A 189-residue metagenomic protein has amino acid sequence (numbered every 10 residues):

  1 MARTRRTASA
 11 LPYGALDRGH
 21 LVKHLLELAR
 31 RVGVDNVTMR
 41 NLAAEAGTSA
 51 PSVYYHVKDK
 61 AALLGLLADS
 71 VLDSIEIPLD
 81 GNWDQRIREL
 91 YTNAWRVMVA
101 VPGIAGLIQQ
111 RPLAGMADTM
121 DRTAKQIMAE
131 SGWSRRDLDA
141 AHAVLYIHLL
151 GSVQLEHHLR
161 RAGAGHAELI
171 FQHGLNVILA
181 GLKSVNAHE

Functional and structural regions predicted by a protein language model:
M1-R5, E130, H158-E189: C-terminal peripheral helix-coil segments that are non-catalytic and often amphipathic
A8-H20: Short, Lys/Arg-enriched anionic-surface-contact patches
R18-H20, H24-A62, L66: Helix-turn-helix
H24-V32, S70, S74, R86 (+2 more regions): Solvent-exposed, amphipathic alpha-helical segments
A29, L64-V71, P112-M120: Alpha-helical DNA-contacting segments of helix-turn-helix folds
E76-A117, H142-L145: Hydrophobic alpha-helical connector segments
E89-L90, Q109-V144, Q154-E156, G165 (+1 more regions): Amphipathic alpha-helical packing segments from all-alpha helical-bundle domains
V97-A100, I104, E130, H148-L155 (+1 more regions): Amphipathic alpha-helical interaction surfaces
